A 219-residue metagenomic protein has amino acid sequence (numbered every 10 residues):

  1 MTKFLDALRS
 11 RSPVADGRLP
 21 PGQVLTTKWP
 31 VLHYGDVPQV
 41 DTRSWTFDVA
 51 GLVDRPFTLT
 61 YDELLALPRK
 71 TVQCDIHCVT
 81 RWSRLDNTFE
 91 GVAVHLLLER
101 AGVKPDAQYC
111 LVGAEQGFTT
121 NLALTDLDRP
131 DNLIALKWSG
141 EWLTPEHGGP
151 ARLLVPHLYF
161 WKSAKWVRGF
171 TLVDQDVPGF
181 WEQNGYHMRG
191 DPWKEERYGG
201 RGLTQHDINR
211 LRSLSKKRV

Functional and structural regions predicted by a protein language model:
T2-V219: Structured, non-membrane catalytic/scaffold regions adjacent to prosthetic-group chemistry
